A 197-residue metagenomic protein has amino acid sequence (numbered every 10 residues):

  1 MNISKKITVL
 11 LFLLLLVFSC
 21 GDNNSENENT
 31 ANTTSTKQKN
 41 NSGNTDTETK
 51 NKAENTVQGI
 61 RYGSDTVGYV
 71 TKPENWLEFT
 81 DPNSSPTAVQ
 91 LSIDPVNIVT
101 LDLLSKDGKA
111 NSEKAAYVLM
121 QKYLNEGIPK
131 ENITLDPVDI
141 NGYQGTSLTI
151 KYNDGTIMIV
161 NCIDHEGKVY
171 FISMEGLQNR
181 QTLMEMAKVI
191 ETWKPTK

Functional and structural regions predicted by a protein language model:
M1-F18: Sec-dependent bacterial lipoprotein signal peptides
C20-T87, D154-T156, E166, E175-K197: N-terminal targeting sequences that direct proteins away from the cytosol to non-cytosolic compartments
Y62, V89-L91, V99-L101, I133 (+4 more regions): Hydrophobic beta-strand residues in large extracellular and virion-surface proteins
N75, I93-V96, N141-Y143, I163-V169: Short, solvent-exposed coil/turn segments at beta-strand boundaries
T87-V118: A short acidic-to-branched-hydrophobic micro-motif
D102-A110, T149, S173-Q178: Second-shell loop/turn segments in exported
M120-E166: Signature of long, low-cysteine stretches enriched in small and polar/charged residues
